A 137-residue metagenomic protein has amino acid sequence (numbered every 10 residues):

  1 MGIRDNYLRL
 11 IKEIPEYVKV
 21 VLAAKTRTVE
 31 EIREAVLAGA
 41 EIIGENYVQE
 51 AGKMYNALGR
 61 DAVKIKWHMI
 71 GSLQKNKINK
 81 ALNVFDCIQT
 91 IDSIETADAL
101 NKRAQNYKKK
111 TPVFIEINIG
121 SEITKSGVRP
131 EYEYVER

Functional and structural regions predicted by a protein language model:
M1-R137: Conserved alpha/beta-domain cores
